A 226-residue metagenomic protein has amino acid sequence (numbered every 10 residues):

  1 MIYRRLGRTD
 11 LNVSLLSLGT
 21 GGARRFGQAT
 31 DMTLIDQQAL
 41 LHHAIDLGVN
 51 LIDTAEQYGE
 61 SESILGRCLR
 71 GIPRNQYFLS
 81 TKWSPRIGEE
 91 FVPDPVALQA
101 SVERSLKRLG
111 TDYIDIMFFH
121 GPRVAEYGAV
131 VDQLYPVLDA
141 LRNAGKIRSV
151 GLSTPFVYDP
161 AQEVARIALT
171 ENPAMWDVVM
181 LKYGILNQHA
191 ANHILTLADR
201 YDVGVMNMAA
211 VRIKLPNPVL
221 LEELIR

Functional and structural regions predicted by a protein language model:
M1-Y77, V137, N143: N-terminal binding-site loop/beta-alpha segment at the start of enzyme catalytic domains that lines or forms
L6, L18, A44, I52 (+8 more regions): Conserved, mostly hydrophobic/aromatic
G22-I35, W83-Q99, G121-A129, V157-D159 (+1 more regions): Active-site mouth loops of central-metabolism enzymes
T30-A44, F91-G110, Y158-T170: Short, acidic/polar
V49, T111-I114, I147, W176: A structural motif
N75-E89, F119, L181: A short, structured active-site edge motif that brings together acidic residues
L106-A125: Active-site groove signature of glycoside hydrolases
P122-R226: Beta/alpha (TIM)-barrel catalytic core signal, keyed to glycine-rich beta->alpha loops juxtaposed to Asp/Glu that bind
